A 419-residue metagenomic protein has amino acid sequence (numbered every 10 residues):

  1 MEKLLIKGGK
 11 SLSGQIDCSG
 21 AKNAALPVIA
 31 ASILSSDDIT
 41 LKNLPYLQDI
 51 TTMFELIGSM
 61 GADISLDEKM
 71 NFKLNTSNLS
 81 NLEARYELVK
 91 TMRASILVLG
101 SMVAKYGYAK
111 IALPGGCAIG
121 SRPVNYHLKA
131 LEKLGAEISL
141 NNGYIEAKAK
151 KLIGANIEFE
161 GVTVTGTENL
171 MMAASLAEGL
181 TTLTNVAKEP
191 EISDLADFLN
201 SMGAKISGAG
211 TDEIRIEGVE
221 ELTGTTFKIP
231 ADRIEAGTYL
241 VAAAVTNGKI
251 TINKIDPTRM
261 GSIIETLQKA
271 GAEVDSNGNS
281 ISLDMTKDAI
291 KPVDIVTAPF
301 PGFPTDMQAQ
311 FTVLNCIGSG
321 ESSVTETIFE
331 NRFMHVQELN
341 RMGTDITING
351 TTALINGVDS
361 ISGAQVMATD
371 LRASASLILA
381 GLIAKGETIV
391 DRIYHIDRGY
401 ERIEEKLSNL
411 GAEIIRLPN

Functional and structural regions predicted by a protein language model:
M1-N419: Short, structured segments at the rim of ligand-binding sites
